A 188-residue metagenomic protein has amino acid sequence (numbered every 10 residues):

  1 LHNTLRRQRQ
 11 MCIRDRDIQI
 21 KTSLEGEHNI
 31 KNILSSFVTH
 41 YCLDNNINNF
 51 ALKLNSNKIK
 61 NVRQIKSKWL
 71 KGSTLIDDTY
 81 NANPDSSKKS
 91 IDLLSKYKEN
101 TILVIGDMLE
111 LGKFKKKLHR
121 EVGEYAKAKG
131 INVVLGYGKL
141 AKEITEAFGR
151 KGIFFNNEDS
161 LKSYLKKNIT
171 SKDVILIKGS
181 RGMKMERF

Functional and structural regions predicted by a protein language model:
L1-I13: Single conserved hydrophobic/aromatic residue that forms the stacking wall/gate of nucleotide- or nucleobase-binding
R7, D15, K31-L34: Conserved catalytic-core segments of large NTP-driven translation/proteostasis enzymes
I13-D15, L70: Structural motif
D17-K21: Structural motif
S23-H28, L34-F188: ATP-dependent carboxylate-amine ligase
